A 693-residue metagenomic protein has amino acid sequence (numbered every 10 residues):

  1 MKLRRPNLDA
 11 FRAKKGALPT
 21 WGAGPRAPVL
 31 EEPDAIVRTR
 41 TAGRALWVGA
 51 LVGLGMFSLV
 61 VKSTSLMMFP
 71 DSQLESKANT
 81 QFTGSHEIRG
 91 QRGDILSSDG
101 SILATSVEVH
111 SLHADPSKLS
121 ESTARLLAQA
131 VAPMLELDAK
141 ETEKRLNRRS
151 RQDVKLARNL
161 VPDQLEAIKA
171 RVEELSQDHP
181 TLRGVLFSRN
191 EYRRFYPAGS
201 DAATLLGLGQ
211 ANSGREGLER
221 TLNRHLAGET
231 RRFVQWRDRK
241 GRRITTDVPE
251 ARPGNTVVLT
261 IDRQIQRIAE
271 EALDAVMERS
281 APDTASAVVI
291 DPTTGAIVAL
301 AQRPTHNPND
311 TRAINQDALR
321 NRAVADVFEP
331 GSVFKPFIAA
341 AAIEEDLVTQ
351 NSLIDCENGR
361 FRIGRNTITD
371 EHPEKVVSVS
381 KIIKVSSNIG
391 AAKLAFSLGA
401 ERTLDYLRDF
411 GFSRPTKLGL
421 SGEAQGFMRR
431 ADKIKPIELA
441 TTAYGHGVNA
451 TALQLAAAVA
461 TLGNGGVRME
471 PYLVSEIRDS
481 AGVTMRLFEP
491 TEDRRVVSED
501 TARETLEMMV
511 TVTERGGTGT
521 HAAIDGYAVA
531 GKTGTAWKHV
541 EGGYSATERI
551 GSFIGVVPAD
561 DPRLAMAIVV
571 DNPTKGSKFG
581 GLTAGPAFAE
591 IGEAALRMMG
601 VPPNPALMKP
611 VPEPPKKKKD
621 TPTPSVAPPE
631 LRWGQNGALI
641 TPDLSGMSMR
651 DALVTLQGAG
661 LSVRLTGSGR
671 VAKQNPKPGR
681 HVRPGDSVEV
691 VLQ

Functional and structural regions predicted by a protein language model:
R4-A17, G22, E31, V37 (+7 more regions): Small/polar-residue-rich segments within soluble enzyme cores
G22, A104, W236-V248, I261 (+2 more regions): Beta-lactam-recognizing serine transpeptidase/beta-lactamase-like catalytic domain environment
P25-R26, V37-Q73: Hydrophobic alpha-helical transmembrane signal-anchor segments
F82, E87-Q91, A281-A285, D355 (+3 more regions): Short, small/polar residue-rich loop motifs at catalytic or cofactor-binding pockets
G90, S106-D115, G209, A299-T305: Short beta->alpha transition motifs characteristic of CBS
S111-L127, T305-R320: A short, polar/charged loop-to-alpha-helix boundary motif
D153, R242-A285: Conserved, well-ordered alpha-helix/loop/beta-strand core segments that scaffold catalytic motifs
G526, V570-L582, P586-Q693: Ligand-recognition elements built from short beta-strands and adjacent flexible loops
